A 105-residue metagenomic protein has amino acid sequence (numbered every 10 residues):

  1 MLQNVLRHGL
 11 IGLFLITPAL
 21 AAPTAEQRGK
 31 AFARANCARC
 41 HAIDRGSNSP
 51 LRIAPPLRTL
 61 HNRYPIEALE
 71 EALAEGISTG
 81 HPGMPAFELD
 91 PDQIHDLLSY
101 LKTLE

Functional and structural regions predicted by a protein language model:
M1-G12: Bacterial N-terminal signal peptides that target proteins for export
N4, F32-A35: Disulfide-bonded cysteine motifs in exported proteins
T17-F32: Electrostatic cytochrome c docking/interface patches
A22, S47-L60: His/Cys-centered metal/cofactor-coordination and adjacent catalytic loops
R34-I43, L97: The canonical Cys-X-X-Cys-His
H41-G46, N62: Detector for the c-type heme attachment site
P56-E105: Extracytoplasmic electron-transfer domains, predominantly the class I c-type cytochrome c fold
